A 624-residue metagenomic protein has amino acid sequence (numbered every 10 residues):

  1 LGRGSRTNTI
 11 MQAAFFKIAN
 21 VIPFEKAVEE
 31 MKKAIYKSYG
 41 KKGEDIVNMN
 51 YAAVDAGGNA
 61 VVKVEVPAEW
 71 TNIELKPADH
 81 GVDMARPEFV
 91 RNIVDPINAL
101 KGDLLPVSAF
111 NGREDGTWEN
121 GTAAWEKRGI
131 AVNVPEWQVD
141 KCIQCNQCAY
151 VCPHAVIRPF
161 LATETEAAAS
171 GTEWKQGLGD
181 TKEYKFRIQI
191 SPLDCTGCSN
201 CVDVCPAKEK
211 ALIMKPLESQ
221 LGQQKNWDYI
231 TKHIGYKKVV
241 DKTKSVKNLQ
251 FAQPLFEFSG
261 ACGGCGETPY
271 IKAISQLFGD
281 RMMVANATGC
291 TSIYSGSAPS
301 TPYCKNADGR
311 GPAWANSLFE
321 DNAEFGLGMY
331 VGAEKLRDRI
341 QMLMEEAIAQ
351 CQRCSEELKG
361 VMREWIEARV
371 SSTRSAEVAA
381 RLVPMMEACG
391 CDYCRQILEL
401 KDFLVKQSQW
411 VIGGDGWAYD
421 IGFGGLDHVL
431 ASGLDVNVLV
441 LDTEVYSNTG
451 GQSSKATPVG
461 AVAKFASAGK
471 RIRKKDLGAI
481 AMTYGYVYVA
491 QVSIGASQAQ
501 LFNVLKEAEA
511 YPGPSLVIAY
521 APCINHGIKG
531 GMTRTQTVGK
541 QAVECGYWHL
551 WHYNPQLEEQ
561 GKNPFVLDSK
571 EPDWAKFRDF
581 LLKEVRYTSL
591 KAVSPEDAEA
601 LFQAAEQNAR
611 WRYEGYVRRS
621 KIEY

Functional and structural regions predicted by a protein language model:
L1-S38: Short alpha-helices
G2-R3, C201, G296-S297, I528-G530 (+1 more regions): Short conserved micro-motifs at the rims of enzyme active sites and ligand-binding pockets
G2-S5, S467-G469, K576, R586-T588: A short glycine-threonine-serine/GTX helix/turn-capping micro-motif
T7-Q12, I293, W417-G425, N448-T449: Short glycine/serine/threonine-rich phosphate/pyrophosphate-binding segments that cradle anionic phosphate groups
I10-I18, Y270-I274, G425-V429: Buried hydrophobic packing segments
A27-M31, G40-C195, V202-W410, A461 (+8 more regions): Ferredoxin-type iron-sulfur electron-transfer modules and their immediate structural context
N48, V139, G263, G416-D420 (+1 more regions): Active-site glycine- and acidic-residue-rich loops that bind and position anionic ligands or nucleotide-like cofactors
C391, V405-V411, D420-D435, L441-E571: Glycine-rich ThDP/TPP pyrophosphate-binding loop and its adjacent helix/strand module within ThDP-dependent enzymes
